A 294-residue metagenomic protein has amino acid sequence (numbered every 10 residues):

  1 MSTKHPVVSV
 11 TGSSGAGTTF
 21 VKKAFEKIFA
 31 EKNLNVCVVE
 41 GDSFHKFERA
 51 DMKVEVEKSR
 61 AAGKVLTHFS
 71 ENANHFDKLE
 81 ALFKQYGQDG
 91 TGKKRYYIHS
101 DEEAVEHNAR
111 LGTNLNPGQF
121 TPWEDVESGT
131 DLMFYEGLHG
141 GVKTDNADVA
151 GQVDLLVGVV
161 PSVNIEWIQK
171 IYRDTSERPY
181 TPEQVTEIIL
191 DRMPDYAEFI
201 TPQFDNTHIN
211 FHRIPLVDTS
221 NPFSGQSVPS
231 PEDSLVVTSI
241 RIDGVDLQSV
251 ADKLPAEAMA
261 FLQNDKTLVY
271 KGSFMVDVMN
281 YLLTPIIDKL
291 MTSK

Functional and structural regions predicted by a protein language model:
M1-H5: Phosphate-binding P-loop
V7-S9: Short hydrophobic/aromatic beta-strand immediately N-terminal to the Walker A/P-loop
G12-S13: P-loop (Walker A) phosphate-binding loop of NTP-binding proteins
T18: Conserved lysine of the Walker
V21-K22, E26: Post-Walker A alpha-helix
L34-E40, F44-E106: Conserved nucleotide-sensing/catalytic segment adjacent to the nucleotide-binding pocket in NTP-handling enzymes
T113-S128, L132, V149, V163-K294: C-terminal accessory "lid"/substrate-recognition subdomains
